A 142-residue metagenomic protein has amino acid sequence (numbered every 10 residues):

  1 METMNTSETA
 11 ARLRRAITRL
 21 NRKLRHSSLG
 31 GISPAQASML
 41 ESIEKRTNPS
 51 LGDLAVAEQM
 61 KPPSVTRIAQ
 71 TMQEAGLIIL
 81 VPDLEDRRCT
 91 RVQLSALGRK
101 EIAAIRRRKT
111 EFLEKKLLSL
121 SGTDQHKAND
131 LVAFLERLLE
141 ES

Functional and structural regions predicted by a protein language model:
M1-G31: N-terminal leader segment of winged-helix/HTH proteins
R12, A16-R19, L97, K127 (+1 more regions): Charged, amphipathic alpha-helical oligomerization/scaffolding segments
I17, N21, I102, E136-L139: A structural signal for well-ordered alpha-helices, especially hydrophobic packing surfaces of coiled-coils
R22-S64, A69, A75: N-terminal helix-turn-helix DNA-binding core of bacterial DNA-binding proteins
Q70-D130: Charged, amphipathic alpha-helical coiled-coil/dimerization segments
H126-S142: Exposed, interaction-prone assembly regions rather than primary DNA-binding/catalytic cores
